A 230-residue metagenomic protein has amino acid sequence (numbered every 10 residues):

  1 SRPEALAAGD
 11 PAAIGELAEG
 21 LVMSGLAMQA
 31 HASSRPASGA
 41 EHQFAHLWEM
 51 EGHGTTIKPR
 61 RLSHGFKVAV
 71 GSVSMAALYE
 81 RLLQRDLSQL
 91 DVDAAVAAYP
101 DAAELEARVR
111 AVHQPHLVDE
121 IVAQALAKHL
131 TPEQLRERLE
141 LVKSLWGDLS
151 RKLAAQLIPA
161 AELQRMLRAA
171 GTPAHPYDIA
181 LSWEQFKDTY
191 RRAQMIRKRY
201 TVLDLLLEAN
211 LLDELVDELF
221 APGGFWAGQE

Functional and structural regions predicted by a protein language model:
S1-S38: Carboxylate- and glycine-rich phosphate/diphosphate-binding segment that chelates Mg2+/Mn2+
I14-M28, S72, L167, T189-Q194: Short alpha-helical scaffolding segments that buttress acidic/His motifs in well-ordered protein cores
L26, E49-H53, V73-R81: Short glycine/serine- and small hydrophobic-enriched flexible loop segments
A30-R35, T55, L78-Q89, Y200-T201: Short helix-capping/linker segments at secondary-structure and domain boundaries
A32-H46, H64-S74: Conserved phosphate/anionic-ligand binding catalytic regions in large, soluble enzymes, centered on
A40-A45, G52-P59: Interdomain hinge/lid region at the active-site interface of Rossmann-like NAD(P)-dependent oxidoreductases
R61-V68, S72, L82, S88 (+1 more regions): Helical catalytic core of nucleic-acid polymerases
R85-E230: C-terminal charged capping/lid subdomain of soluble metabolic enzymes
